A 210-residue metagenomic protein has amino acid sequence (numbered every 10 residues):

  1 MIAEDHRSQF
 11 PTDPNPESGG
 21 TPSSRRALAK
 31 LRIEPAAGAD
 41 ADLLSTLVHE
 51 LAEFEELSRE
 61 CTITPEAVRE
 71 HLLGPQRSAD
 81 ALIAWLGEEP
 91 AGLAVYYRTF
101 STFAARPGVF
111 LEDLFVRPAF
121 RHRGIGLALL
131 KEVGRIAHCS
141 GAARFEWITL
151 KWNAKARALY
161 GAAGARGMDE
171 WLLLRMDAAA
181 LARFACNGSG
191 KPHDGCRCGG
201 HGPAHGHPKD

Functional and structural regions predicted by a protein language model:
R32-T46: A short beta-loop-alpha structural element at the N-terminal edge of CoA-dependent acyl/N-acetyltransferase catalytic
S45-H71: Conserved GNAT-fold acetyl-CoA-binding loop/helix
E70-I83, F110: A short helix-loop-beta-strand connector motif used in the catalytic cores of GNAT acetyltransferases and, in some
I83, E89-R98: Conserved beta-strand in the GNAT
A84, H122-L127: Glycine-rich acyl-CoA binding loop
L127, K131, K151-E170: Conserved active-site alpha-helix within GNAT-family acetyltransferase domains
H138-I148: Conserved GNAT acetyl-CoA-binding A-motif
W147-A156, R175-A179: Conserved beta-strand-loop-alpha-helix junction that forms the acyl-donor binding cleft
